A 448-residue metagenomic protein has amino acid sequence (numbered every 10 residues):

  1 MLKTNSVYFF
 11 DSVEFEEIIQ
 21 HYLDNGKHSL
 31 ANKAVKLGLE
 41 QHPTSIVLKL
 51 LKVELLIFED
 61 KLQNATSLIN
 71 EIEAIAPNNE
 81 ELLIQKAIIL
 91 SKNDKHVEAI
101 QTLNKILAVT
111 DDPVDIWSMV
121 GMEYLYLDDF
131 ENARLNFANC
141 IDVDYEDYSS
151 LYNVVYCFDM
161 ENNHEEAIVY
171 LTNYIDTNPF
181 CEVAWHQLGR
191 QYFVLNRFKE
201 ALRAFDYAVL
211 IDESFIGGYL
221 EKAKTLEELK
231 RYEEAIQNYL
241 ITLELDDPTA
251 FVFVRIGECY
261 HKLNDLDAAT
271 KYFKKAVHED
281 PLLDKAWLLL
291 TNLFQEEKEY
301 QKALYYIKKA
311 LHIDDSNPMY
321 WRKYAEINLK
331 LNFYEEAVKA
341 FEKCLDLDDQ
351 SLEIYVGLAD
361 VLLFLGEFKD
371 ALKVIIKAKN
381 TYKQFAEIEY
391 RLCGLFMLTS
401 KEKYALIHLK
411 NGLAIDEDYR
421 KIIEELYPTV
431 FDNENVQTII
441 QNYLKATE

Functional and structural regions predicted by a protein language model:
D24, F58, K92-N93, Y126 (+10 more regions): Register position in tetratricopeptide repeats
Q41, A74-A76, A108-T110, V143 (+8 more regions): Structural marker of alpha-solenoid helical repeat scaffolds
S45, N79-E80, P113, D147 (+8 more regions): Residue-level recognition of tetratricopeptide repeat
L51, Q85, M119, N153 (+8 more regions): Canonical tetratricopeptide repeat
